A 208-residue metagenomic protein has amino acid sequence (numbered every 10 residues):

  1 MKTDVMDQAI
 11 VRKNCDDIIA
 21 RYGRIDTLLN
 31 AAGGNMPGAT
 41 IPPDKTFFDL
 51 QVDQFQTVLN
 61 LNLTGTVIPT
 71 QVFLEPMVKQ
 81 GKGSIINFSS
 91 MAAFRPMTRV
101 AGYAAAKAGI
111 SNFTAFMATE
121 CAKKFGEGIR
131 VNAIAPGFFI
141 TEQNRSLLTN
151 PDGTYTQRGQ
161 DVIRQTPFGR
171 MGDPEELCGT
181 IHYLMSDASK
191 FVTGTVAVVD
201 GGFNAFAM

Functional and structural regions predicted by a protein language model:
K2-N14, V52, E176: The beta1-alpha1 cofactor-binding region of Rossmann-like NAD(H)/NADP(H)-dependent oxidoreductases
A39-F47, Q51-Q56, V162: Substrate-binding pocket helix/loop in short-chain dehydrogenase/reductase
P42-K45, K124-F125, F138-Q165, F206-M208: A glycine/serine/threonine-rich, flexible loop-to-helix segment that serves as the NAD(P) cofactor-binding "lid"
T70, A106: Active-site helix of classical SDR
S90: Residue(s) in the substrate-gating loop at a strand-loop-helix junction that position the organic substrate next
R95, I181-H182, T193-M208: Short C-terminal tail/terminal secondary-structure segment of NAD(P)H-dependent dehydrogenase/reductase domains
F125, R130, V192-G194: Short, small/polar-rich loop/turn modules that mediate ligand/substrate recognition or access, typified
